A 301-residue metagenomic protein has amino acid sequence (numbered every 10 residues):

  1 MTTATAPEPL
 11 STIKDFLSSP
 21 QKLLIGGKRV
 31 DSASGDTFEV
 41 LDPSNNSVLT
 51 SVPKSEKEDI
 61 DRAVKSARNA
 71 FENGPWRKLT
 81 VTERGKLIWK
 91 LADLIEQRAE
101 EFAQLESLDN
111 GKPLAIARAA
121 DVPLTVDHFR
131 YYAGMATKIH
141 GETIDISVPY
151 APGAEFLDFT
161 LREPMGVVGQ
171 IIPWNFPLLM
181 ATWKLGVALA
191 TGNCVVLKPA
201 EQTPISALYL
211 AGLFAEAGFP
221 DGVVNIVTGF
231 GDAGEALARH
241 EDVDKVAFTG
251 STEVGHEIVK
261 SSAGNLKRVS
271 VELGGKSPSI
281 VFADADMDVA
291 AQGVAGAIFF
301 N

Functional and structural regions predicted by a protein language model:
M1-V52, K86, K90, K138-I171 (+1 more regions): Terminal low-complexity tails and localization/encapsulation signals of metabolic enzymes
N46, R84, E106, G192 (+3 more regions): Residue-level signal for inorganic ion chemistry
L49-H140: Glycine-rich loop-to-alpha-helix module at the N-terminal edge of alpha/beta enzyme cores
E142-P220: Conserved small-residue-rich beta-alpha loop and adjacent elements that most often cradle the phosphate/pyrophosphate
L157-D158, I226-D244: A structured beta-alpha segment of the ubiquitous adenosine-cofactor-binding alpha/beta core
G186, K245-T249: Periplasmic-binding protein-like
N193, K198-A200, T228, T249 (+1 more regions): Short beta->alpha connector loops at strand-helix junctions that form conserved, small/polar/Pro-enriched
E253-N301: ALDH superfamily catalytic-core signature
